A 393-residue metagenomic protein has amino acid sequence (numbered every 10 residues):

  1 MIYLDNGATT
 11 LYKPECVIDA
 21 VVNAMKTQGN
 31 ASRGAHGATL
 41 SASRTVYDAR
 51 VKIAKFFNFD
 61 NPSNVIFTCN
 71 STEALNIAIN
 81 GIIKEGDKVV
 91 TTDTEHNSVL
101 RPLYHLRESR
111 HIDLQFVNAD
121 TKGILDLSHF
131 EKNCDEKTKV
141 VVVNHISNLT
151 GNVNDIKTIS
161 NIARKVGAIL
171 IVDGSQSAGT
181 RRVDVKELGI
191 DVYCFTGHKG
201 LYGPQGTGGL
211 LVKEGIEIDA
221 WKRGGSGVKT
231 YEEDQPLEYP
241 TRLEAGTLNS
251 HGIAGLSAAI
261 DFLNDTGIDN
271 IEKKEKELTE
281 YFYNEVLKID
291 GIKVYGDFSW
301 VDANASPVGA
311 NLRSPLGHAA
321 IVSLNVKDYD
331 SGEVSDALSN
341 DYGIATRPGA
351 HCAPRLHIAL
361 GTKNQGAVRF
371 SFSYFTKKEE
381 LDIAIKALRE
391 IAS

Functional and structural regions predicted by a protein language model:
M1-S393: Pyridoxal 5′-phosphate
